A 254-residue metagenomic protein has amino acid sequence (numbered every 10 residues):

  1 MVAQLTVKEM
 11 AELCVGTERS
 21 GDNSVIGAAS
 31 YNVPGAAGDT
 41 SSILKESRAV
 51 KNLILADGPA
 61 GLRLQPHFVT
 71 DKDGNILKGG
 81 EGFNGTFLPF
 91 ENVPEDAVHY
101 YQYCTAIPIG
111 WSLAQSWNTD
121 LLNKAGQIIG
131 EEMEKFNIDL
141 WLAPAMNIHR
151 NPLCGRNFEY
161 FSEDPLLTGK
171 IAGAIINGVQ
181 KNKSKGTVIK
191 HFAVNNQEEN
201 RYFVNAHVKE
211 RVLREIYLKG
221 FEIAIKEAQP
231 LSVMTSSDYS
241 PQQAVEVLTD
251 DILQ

Functional and structural regions predicted by a protein language model:
M1-Q254: Glycoside hydrolase catalytic-domain context in secreted enzymes
